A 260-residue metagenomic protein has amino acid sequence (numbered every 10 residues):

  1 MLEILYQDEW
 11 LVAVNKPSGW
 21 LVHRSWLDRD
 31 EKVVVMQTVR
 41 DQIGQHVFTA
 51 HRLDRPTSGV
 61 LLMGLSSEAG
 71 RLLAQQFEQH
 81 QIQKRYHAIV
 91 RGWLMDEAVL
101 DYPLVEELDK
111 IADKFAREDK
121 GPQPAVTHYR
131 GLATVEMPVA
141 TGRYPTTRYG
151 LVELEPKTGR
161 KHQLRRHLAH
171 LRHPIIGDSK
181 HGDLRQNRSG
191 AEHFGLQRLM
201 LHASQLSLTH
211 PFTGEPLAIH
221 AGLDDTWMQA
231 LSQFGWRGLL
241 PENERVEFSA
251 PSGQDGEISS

Functional and structural regions predicted by a protein language model:
M1-S260: RNA pseudouridine synthases
